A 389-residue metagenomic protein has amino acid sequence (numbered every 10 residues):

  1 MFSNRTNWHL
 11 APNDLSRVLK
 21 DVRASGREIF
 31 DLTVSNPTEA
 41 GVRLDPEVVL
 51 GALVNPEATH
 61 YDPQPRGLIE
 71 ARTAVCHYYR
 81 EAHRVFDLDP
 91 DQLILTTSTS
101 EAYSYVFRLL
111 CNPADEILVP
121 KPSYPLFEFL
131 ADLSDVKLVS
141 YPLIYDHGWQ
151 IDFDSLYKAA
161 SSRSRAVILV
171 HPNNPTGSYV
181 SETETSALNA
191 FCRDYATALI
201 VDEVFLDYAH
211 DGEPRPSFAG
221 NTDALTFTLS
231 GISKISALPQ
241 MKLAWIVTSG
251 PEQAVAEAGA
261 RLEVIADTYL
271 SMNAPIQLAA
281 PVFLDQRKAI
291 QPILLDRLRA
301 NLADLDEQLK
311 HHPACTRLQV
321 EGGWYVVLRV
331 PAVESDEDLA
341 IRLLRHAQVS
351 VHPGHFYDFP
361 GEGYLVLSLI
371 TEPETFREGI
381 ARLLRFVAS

Functional and structural regions predicted by a protein language model:
F2-S98, Y105, S155, F283-Q286 (+2 more regions): N-terminal small-domain helix-loop-helix segment of the aminotransferase-like
S25, S134, D194-Y195, A347: Helix C-cap/helix->beta junction micro-motif
A58-A190, D194, L206-N221, F227 (+1 more regions): Conserved core of the PLP fold type I
L88-P90, Q319-W324, E362: Short Gly/Ser/Thr- and Asp/Glu-enriched loop/turn motifs at secondary-structure junctions
D154-Y157, R342-V351, Y357-S389: PLP-dependent enzyme catalytic core of the Aspartate aminotransferase-like
E203: Walker B catalytic acidic pair
G220, A224-R299, E307, V387: Conserved core segment of the aminotransferase class I/II
P281, R297-D306, T316-V330: Conserved glycine-rich beta-strand-loop-beta hairpin in the small C-terminal domain of fold type I
